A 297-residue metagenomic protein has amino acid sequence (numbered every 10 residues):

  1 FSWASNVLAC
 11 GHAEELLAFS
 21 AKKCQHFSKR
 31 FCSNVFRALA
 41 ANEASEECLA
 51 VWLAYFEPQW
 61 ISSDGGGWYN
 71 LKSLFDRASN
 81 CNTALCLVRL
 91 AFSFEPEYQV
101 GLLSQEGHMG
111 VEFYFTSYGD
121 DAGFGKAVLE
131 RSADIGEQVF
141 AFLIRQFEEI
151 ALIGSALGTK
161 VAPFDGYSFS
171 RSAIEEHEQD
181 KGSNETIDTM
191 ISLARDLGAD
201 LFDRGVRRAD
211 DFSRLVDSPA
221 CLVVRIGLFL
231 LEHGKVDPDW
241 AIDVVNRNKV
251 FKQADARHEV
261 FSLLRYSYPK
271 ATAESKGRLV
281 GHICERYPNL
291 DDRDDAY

Functional and structural regions predicted by a protein language model:
F1-Y297: Extended alpha-helical scaffold segments
